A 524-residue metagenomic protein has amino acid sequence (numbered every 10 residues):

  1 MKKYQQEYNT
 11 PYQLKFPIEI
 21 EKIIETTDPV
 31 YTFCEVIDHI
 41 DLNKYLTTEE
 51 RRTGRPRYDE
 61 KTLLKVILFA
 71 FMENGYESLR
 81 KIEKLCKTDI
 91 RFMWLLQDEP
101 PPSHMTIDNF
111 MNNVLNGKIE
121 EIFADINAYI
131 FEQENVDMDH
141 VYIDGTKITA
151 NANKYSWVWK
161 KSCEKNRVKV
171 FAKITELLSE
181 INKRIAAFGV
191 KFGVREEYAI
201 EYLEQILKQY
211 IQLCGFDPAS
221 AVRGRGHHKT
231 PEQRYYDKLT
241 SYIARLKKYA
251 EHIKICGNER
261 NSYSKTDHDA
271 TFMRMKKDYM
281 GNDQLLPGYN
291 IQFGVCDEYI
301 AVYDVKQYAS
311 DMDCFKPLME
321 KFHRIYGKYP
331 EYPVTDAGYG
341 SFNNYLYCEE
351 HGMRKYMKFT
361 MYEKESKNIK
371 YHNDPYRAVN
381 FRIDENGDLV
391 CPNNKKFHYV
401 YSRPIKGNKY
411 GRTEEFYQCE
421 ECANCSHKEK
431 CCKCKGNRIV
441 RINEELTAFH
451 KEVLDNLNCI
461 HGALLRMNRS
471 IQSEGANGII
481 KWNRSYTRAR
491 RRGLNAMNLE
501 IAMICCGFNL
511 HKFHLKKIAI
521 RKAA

Functional and structural regions predicted by a protein language model:
M1-Q5, E50-G54, H461-L465: A ubiquitous short alpha-helical element
M1-Y31: Hydrophobic alpha-helical membrane-insertion signals
K22, G54-D59, F71-G75, L96 (+2 more regions): Short secondary-structure transition/capping motifs
E25-K65, F71, E444: Basic, short loop/linker segments at the boundary and entry of helix-turn-helix/winged-helix-like folds
H39-K44, D89, M93, N483: A short secondary-structure junction motif
E50-P56, F92, R491-G493: A short glycine/serine-rich beta->alpha loop
T53-R55, M93-E99, N127-Y129: Catalytic micro-motifs at enzyme active sites that drive phosphoryl/nucleotidyl and oxygen chemistry
I67, G75-K87, P100-A524: Anion-binding and metal-coordination hotspots
